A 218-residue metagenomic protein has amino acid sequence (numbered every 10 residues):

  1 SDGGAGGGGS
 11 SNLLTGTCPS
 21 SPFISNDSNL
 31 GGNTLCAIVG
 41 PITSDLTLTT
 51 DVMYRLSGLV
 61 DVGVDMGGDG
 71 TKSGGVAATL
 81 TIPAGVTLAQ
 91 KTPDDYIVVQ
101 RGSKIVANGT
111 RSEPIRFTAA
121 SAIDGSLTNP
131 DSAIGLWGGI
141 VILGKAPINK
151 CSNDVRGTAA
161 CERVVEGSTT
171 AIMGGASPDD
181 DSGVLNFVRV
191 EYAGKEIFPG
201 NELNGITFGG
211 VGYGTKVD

Functional and structural regions predicted by a protein language model:
S1-D218: Beta-strand/loop edge motif enriched in small/polar residues
